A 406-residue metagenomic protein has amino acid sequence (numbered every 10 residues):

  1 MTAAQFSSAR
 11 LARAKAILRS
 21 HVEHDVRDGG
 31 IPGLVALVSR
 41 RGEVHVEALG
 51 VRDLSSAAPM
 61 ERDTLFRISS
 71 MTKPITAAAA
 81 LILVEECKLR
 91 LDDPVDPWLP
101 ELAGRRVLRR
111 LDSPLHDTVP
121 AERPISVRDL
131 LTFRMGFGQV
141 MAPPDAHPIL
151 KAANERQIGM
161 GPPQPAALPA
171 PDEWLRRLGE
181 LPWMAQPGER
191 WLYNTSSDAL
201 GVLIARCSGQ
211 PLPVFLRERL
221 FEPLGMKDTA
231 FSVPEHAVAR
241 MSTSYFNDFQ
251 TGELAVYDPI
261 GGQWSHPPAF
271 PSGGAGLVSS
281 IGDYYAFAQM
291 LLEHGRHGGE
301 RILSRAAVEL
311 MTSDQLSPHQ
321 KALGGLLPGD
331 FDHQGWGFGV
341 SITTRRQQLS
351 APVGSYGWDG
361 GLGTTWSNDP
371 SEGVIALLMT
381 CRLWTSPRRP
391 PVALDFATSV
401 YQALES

Functional and structural regions predicted by a protein language model:
S8-I68, K88-R90, R106-H116, Y401: Short, conserved catalytic-motif segment at the N-terminal edge
R10, A14, L18, I68 (+6 more regions): Hydrophobic (often cysteine-bearing) scaffold residues that line and stabilize catalytic clefts of nucleotide/cofactor
L18-V22, R41-G42, R67-V95, S197-A205 (+2 more regions): Active-site SXXK
P32-L34, L362-T365: Short loop/turn microsegments at loop-to-beta-strand junctions
V46, R106-V353: Short, surface-exposed loop or secondary-structure junction motifs that flank catalytic or metal-binding residues
D96-G104: Acidic helix-start/capping segments at beta-turn-to-alpha-helix junctions
W366-N368, G373-R382: Short, well-ordered beta-strand elements
R382-S406: Generic C-terminus detector
